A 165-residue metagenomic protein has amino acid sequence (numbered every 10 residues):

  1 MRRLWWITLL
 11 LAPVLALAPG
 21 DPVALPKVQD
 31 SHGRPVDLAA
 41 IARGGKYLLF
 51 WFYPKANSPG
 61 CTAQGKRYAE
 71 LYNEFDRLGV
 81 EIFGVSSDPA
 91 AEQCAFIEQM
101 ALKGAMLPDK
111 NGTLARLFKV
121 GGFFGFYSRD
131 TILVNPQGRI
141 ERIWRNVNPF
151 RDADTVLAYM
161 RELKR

Functional and structural regions predicted by a protein language model:
M1-D30: N-terminal targeting signals for export/organelle localization
V23-A24, Y47-L49, S128-D130: Short loop/turn microsegments at loop-to-beta-strand junctions
P26-Y47: A short beta-strand-turn-helix
I41-T62: Short active-site neighborhood of thiol/selenol oxidoreductases, capturing the structured segment around
T62-M100, T113-R116: Structural microenvironment flanking redox-active thiols in thiol-disulfide oxidoreductases
K103-G104, G122-I132: Structural micro-motif
Y127-R165: Thiol-/selenol-based redox modules, centered on thioredoxin-like and closely related oxidoreductase domains
